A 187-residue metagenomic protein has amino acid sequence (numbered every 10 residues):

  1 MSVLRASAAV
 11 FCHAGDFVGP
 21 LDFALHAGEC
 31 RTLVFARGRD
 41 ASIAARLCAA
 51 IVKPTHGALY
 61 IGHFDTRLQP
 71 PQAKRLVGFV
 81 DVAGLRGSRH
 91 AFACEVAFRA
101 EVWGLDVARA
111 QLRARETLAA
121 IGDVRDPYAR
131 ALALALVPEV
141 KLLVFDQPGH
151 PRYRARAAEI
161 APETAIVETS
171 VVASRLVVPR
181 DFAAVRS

Functional and structural regions predicted by a protein language model:
A6-A9, D16-H26, R31, G57: Conserved beta-strand
C30-D40: Walker A (P-loop) ATP-phosphate-binding motif of ABC ATPase nucleotide-binding domains
I43, Q72-G78: ABC transporter nucleotide-binding domains
A49: Helix-to-loop junction immediately C-terminal to a conserved catalytic motif
G57-D65, A73: Conserved ABC transporter NBD signature motif
L76-F79, A83, S88-D106, R113-T117: Q-loop/switch helix immediately C-terminal to the Walker
A120-V144: GG-anchored amphipathic helix commonly corresponding to the ABC/SMC/Rad50 NBD signature/C-loop
E139-K141, H150-L176: Conserved catalytic loops of ABC-family nucleotide-binding domains
